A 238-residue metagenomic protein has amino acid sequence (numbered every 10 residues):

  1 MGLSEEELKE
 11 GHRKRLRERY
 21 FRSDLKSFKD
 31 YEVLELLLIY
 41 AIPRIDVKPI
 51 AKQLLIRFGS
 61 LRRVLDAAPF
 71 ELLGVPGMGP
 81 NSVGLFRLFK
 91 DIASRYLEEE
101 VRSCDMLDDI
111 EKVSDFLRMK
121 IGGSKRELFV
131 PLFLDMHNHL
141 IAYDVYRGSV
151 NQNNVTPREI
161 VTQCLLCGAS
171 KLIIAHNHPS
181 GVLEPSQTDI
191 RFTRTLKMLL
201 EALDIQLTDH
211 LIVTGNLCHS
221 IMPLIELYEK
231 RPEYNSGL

Functional and structural regions predicted by a protein language model:
M1-L72: Long, highly charged, low-complexity intrinsically disordered interaction regions that mediate electrostatic DNA/RNA
L97-V113: Long, charged amphipathic helices and adjacent flexible linkers at domain junctions
G122-K125: Short loop/turn motifs at secondary-structure junctions and domain boundaries
F129-F133, N138, D209-I212: Short beta-strand scaffold segments in enzyme catalytic cores
H139-G148: Glycine-rich active-site/cofactor-binding loop and its immediate structural neighborhood
S149-T188: Short HxH-centered metal-ligating active-site micro-motif
N151, R194-L238: Divalent-metal-activated hydrolytic enzyme cores
